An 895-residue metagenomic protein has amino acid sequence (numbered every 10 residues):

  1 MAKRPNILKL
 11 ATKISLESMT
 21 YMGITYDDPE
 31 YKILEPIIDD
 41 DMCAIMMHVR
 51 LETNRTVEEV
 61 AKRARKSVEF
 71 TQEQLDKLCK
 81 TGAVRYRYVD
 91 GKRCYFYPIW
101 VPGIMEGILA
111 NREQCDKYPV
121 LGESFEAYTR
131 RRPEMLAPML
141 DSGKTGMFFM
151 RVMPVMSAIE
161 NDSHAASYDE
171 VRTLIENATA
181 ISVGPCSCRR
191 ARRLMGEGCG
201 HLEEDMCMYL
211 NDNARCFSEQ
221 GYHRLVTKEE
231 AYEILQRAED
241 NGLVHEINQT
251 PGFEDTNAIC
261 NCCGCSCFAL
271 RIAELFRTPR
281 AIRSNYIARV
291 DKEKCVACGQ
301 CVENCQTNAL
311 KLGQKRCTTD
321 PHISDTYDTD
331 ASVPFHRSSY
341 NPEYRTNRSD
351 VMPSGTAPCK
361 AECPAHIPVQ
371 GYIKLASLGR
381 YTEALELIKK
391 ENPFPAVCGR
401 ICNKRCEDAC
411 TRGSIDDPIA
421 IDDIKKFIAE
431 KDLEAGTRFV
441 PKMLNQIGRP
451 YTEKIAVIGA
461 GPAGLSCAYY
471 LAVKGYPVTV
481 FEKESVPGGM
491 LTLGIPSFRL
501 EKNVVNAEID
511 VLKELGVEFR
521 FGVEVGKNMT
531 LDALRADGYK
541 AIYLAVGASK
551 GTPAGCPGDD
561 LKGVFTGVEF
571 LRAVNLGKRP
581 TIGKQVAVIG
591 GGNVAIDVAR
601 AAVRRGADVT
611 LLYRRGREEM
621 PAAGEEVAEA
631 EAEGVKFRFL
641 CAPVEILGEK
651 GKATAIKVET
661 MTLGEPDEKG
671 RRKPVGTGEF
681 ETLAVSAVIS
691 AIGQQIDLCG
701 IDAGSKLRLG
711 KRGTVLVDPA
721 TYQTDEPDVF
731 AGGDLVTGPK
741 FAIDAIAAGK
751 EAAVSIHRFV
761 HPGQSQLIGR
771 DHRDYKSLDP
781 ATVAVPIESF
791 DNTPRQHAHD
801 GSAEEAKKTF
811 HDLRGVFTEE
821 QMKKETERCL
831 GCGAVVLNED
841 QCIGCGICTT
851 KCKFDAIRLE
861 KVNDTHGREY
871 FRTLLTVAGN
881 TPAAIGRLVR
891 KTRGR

Functional and structural regions predicted by a protein language model:
P36, K66, Y95, E246-I259 (+14 more regions): Ferredoxin-like iron-sulfur electron-transfer modules
C79-D90, L310-K311, I857: A short, conserved structural fragment
K92-R131, G879: Short, amphipathic alpha-helical interaction segments positioned at domain boundaries
T307-P358, I373, D416-I421, K425-K454 (+11 more regions): Flanking helices and flexible, charged tails adjoining ferredoxin-like Fe-S electron-transfer domains in multi-subunit
I367-S377, P418-D422, V457-V525, T552-G555 (+6 more regions): Beta1-alpha1 glycine-rich phosphate/pyrophosphate-binding loop at the start of Rossmann-like nucleotide-binding domains
I428-R449, A507-K527, G551-R605, L709-D725: Glycine-rich dinucleotide-binding loop and its adjacent helix/turn
D560-Q585, P666-P739: FAD-site-proximal beta/loop scaffold in flavoenzymes
V598, L735-V760: A conserved FAD-binding loop/helix module that cradles the flavin
